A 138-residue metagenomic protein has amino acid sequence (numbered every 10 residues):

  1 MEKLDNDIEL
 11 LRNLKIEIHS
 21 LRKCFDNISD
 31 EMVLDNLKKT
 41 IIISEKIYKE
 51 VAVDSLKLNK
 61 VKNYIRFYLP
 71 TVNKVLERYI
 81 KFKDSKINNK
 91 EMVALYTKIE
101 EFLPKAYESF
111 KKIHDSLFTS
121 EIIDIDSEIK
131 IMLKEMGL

Functional and structural regions predicted by a protein language model:
M1-A52: Membrane-proximal, non-transmembrane interface segments of integral membrane proteins
D35-L138: Soluble C-terminal extramembrane regulatory/interaction domains of multi-pass membrane proteins
